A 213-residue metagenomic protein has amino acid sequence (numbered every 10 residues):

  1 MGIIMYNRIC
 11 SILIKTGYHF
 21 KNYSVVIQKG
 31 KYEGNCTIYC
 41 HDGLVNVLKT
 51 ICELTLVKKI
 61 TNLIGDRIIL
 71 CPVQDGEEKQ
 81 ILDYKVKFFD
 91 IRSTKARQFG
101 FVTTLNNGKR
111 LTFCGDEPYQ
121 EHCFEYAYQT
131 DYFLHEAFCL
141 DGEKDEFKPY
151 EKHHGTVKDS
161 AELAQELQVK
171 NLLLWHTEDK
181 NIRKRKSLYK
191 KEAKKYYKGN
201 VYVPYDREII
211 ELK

Functional and structural regions predicted by a protein language model:
M1-T112, P118, C123-E125, R183 (+1 more regions): Binuclear metal-dependent hydrolase catalytic cores
M5-Y6, F113, L134, L173: Structural motif
Y119-R207: Cap/insert and terminal regions of metallo-dependent hydrolase folds
